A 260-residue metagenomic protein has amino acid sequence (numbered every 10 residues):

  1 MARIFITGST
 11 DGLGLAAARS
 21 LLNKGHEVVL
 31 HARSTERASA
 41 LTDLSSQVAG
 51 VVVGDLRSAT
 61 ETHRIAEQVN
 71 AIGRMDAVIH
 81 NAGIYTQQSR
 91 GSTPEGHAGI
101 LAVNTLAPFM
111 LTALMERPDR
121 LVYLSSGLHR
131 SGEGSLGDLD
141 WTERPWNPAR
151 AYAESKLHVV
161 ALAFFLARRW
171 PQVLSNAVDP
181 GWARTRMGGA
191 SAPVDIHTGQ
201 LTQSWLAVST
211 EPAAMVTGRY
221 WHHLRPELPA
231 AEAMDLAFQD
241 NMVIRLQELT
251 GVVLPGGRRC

Functional and structural regions predicted by a protein language model:
R3-I6, V78-I79: Conserved hydrophobic beta-strands of the Rossmann-like cofactor-binding core in SDR/related NAD(P)H-dependent
T10, A18-R19: N-terminal Rossmann NAD(P)H-binding glycine-rich loop of SDR-like oxidoreductase domains
K24-A40: Conserved glycine-rich Rossmann-like NAD(P)H-binding loop of the short-chain dehydrogenase/reductase
S45-T60: Rossmann-fold cofactor-recognition segment
L56-R74: Conserved Rossmann-fold cofactor-binding substructure of NAD(P)-dependent oxidoreductases
G83-I84, Q88-S89, A98, R120-Q172 (+1 more regions): Catalytic loop of short-chain dehydrogenase/reductase
T105-L106: Ankyrin-repeat alpha-helix packing hotspot
A177, P193-D240, I244, E248 (+1 more regions): C-terminal helical subdomain
